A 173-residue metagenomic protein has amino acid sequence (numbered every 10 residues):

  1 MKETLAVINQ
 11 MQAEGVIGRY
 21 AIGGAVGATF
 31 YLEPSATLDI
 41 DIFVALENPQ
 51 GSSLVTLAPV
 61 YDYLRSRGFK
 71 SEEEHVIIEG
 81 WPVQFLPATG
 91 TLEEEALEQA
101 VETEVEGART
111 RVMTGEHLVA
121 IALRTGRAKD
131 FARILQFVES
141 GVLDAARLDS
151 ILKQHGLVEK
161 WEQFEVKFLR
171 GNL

Functional and structural regions predicted by a protein language model:
M1-L173: Compositionally biased terminal segments of proteins
